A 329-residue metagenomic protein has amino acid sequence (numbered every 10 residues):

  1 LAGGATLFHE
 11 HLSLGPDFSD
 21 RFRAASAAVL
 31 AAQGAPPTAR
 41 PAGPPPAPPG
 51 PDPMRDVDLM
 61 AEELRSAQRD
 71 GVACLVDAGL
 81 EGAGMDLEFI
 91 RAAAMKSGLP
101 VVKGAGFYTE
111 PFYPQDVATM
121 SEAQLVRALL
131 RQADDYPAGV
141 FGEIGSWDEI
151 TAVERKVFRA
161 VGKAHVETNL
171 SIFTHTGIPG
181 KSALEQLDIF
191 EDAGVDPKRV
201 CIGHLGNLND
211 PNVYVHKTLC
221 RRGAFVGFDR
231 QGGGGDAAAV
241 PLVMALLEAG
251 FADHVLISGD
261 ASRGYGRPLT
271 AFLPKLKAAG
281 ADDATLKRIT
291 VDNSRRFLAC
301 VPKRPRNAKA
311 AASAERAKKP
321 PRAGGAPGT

Functional and structural regions predicted by a protein language model:
L1, R267-T329: Mid-to-C-terminal alpha-helical segments outside catalytic/metal-binding sites
A5-L7, C74, P100-V102, A138-V140 (+4 more regions): Structural preference for beta-strand elements that scaffold enzyme active sites
H9, L75, H165, V226 (+3 more regions): Divalent metal-coordination and catalytic microenvironments
H11-V57, G104-A123, A261-L273: Active-site gating loops and adjacent loop-to-helix segments of metal-dependent hydrolytic enzymes
E81-G82, L205-D210, D229-V243: Active-site glycine- and acidic-residue-rich loops that bind and position anionic ligands or nucleotide-like cofactors
E88-R91, Q115-D116, T151-K156, P179-G194 (+2 more regions): Distinct, well-ordered alpha-helical segments
A92-K96, P100-S171, F225, Q231-G233: Active-site gating/metal-coordination segments in enzymes
H175, D229-Q231, A252-G266, L286: Short acidic/histidine-rich active-site segments
